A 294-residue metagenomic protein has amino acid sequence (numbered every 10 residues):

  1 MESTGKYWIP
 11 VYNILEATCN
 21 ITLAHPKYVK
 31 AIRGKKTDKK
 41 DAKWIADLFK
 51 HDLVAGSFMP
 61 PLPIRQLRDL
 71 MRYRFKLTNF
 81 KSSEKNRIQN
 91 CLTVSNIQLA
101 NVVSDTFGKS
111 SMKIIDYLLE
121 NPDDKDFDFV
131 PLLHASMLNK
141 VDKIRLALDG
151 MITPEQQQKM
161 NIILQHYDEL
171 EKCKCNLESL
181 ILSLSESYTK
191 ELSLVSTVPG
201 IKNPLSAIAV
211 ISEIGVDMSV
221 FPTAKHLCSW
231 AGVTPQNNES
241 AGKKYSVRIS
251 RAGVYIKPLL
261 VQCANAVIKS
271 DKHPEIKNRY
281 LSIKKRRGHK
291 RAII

Functional and structural regions predicted by a protein language model:
M1-I294: A detector of single, family-specific signature residues that are central to catalytic or substrate-handling motifs
